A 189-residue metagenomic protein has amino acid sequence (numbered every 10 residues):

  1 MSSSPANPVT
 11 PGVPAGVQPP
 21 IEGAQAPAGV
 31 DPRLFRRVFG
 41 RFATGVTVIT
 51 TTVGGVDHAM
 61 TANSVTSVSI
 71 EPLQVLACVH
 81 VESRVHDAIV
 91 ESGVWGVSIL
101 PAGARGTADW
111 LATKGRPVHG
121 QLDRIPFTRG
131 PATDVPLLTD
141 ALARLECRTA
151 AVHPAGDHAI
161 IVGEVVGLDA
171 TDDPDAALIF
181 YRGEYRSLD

Functional and structural regions predicted by a protein language model:
S2-D189: Basic, polyanion-binding surface patches
